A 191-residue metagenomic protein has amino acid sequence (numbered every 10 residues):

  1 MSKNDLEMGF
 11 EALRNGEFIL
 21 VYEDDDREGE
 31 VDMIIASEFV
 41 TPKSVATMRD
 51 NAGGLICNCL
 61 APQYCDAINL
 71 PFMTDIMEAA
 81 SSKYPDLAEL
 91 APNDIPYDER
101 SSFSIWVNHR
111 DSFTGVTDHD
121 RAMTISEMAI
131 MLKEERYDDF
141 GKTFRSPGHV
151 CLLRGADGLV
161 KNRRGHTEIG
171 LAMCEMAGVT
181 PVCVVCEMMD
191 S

Functional and structural regions predicted by a protein language model:
M1-S191: Catalytic domains of riboflavin
